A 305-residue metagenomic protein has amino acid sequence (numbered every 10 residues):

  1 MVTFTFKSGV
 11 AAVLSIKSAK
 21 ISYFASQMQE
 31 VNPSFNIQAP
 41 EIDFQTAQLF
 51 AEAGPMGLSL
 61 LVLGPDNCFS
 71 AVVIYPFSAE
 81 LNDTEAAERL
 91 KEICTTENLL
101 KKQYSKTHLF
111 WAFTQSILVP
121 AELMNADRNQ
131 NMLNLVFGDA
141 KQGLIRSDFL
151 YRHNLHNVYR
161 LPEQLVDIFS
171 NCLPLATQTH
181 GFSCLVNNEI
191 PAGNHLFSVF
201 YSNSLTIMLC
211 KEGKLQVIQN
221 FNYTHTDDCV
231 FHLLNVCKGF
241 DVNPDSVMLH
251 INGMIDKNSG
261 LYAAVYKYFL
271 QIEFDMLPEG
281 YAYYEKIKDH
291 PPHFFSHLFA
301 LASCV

Functional and structural regions predicted by a protein language model:
V2-V305: Hydrophobic/aromatic-enriched cytosolic interaction surfaces used to assemble or bind macromolecules
